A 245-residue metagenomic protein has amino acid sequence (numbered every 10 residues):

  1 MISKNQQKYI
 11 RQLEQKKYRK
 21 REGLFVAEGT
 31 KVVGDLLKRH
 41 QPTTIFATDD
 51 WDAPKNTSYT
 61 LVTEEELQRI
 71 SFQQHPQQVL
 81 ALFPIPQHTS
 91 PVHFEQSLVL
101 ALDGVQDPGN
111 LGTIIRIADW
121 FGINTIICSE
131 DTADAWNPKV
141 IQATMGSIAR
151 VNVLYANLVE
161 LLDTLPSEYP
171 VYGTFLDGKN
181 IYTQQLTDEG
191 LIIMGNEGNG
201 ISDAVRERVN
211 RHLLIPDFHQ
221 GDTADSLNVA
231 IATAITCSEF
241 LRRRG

Functional and structural regions predicted by a protein language model:
M1, A27, T60-T63, V151-L161: Short acidic-hydrophobic, aromatic-tinged amphipathic segments that line or gate anion-handling sites
M1-D50, T132-A133: Boundary-proximal intrinsically disordered activation/regulatory segments immediately upstream of a helical core
G29, Q106-I114, D225-A232: Amphipathic alpha-helical repeat scaffolds
K55-E66, S97, L186-L191, N210-R211: Active-site regions of enzymes building and remodeling cell-envelope glycoconjugates
T60-H88: Glycine/small-residue-rich loop that forms an oxyanion/phosphate-binding "nest" at active or ligand-binding sites
V92-D177: RNA substrate-binding interface of SAM-dependent RNA methyltransferases
W120, N137-S147, R206-G245: Structured adenosyl-cofactor binding patch, chiefly the S-adenosyl-L-methionine
G173-T223: Active-site/ligand-binding-proximal alpha/beta "capping" segment
